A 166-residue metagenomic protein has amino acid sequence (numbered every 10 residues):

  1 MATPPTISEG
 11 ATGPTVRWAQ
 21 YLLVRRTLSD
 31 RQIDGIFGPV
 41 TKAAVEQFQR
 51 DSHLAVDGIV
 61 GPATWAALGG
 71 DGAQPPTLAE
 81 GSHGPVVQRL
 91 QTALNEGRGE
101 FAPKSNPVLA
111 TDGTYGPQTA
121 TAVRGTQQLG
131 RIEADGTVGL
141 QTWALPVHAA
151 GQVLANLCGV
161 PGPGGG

Functional and structural regions predicted by a protein language model:
M1-G166: Cell-envelope/ECM-targeting effectors and their regulatory/trafficking segments
